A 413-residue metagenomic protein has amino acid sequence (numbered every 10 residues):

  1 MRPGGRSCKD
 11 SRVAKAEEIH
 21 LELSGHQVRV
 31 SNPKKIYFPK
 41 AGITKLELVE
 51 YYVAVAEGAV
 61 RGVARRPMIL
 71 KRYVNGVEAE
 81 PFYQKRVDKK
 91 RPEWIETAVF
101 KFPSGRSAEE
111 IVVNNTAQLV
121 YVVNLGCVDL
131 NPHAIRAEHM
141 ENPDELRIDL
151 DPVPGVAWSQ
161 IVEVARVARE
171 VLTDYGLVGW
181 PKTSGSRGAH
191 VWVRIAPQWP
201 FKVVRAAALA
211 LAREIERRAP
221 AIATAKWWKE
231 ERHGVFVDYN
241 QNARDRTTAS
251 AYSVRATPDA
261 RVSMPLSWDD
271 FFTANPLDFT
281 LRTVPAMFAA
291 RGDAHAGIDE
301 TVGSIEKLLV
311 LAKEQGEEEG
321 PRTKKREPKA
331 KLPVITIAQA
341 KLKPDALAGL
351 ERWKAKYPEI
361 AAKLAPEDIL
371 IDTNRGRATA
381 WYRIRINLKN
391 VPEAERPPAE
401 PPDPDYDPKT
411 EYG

Functional and structural regions predicted by a protein language model:
C8-I43, V49, V60, A64-R65 (+5 more regions): C-terminal accessory nucleic-acid interaction domains of nucleic acid-metabolism proteins
K71-Y73, G179-G185, A225-K229: Short beta-strand
A79-H133: A contiguous, low-structure linker/loop signature
I111-S184, A196-V203, K325-R326: Signature for HUH/AEP ssDNA processing cores
G155-A157, I337-P344: Short, surface-exposed ligand-recognition loops at beta-strand->loop->(often short) alpha-helix junctions that present
G176-K182, A223-T224, A365-L370: A short linear hydrophobic-aromatic micro-motif
P328, L342-G413: Extracytoplasmic
K331-I335: Short structural boundary motif marking the start of a folded domain
